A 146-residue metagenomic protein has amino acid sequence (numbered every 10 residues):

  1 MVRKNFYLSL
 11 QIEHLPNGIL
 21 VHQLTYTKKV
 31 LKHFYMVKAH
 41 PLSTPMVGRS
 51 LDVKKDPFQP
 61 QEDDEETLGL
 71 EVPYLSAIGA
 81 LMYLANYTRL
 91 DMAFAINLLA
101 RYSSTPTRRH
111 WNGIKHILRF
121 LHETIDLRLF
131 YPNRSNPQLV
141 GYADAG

Functional and structural regions predicted by a protein language model:
M1-G146: Long, low-complexity, charge-biased intrinsically disordered regions
